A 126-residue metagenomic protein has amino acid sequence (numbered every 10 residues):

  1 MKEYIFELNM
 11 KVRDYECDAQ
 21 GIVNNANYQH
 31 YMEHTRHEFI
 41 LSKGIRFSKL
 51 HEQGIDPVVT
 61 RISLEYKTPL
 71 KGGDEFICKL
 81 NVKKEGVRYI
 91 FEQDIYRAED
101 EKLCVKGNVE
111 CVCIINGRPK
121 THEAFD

Functional and structural regions predicted by a protein language model:
K2-V58, I114-D126: Hot-dog-fold acyl-thioester-processing enzymes
Y4, K71-G72, V82-D126: HotDog/MaoC-like acyl-thioester-processing domains
K11, E65, E110-V112: Residues in well-ordered beta-strands of folded domains
F39-Y89, K106-N108: Hydrophobic beta-strand-centered segment that forms part of the acyl-chain substrate-binding groove
